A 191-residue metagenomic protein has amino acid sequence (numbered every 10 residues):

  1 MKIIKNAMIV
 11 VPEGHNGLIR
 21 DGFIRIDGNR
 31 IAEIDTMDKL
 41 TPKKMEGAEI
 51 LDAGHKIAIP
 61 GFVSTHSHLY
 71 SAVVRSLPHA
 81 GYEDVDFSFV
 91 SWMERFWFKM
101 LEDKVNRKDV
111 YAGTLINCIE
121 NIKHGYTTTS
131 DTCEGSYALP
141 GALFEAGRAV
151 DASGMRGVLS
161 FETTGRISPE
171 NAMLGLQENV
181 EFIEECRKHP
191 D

Functional and structural regions predicted by a protein language model:
M1-K44, I57-A58: N-terminal metal-binding scaffold of metallo-dependent hydrolase/deaminase domains
I3, A48-D52: Conserved beta-strand scaffold positions in the cores of enzyme catalytic domains, especially in NTP/NDP-utilizing
P60-A72: Histidine-centered catalytic micro-motifs
V73-V110, I167: Active-site gating loops and adjacent loop-to-helix segments of metal-dependent hydrolytic enzymes
N106-E120, L143, G175, N179: Short, acidic/polar
T127-T128: Short acidic/polar active-site loop segments enriched in Thr and Asp
C133: Active-site-adjacent helix-turn-beta-strand microarchitecture at beta-sheet edges that either contains or buttresses
S136-D191: Metal-coordinating catalytic core of metallo-dependent amide/deamination hydrolases
